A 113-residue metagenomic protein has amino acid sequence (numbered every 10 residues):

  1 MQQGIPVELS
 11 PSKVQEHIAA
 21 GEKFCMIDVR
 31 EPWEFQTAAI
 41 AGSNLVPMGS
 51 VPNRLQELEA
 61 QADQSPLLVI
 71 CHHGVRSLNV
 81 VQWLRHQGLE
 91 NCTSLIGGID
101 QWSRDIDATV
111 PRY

Functional and structural regions predicted by a protein language model:
M1-C25, P32-P66, V75-Y113: Rhodanese-like catalytic fold shared by cysteine-dependent sulfurtransferases and DSP/PTP-type phosphatases
I70: Short, surface-exposed ligand- or partner-binding patches at beta-edge/loop junctions that are enriched in aromatics
